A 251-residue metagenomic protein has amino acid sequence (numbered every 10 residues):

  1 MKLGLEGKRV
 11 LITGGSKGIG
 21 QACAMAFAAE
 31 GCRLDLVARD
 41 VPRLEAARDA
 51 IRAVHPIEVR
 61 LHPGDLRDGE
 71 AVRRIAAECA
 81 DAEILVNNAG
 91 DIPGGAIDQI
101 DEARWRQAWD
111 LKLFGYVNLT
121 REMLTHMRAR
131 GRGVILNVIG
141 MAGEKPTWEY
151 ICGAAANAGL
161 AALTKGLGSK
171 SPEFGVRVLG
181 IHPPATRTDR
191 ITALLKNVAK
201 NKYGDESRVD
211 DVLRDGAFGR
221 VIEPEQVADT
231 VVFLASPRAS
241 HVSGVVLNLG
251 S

Functional and structural regions predicted by a protein language model:
R9, S16-G18: Conserved glycine-rich cofactor-binding loop
A96-I97, R104-W109, V212: Substrate-binding pocket helix/loop in short-chain dehydrogenase/reductase
D98, K145-I151, E173-F174, G219 (+1 more regions): Active-site loop immediately N-terminal to the catalytic Tyr-X3-Lys motif of short-chain dehydrogenase/reductase
V117, F218-L249: C-terminal substrate-recognition "lid" of short-chain dehydrogenase/reductases
T120, A156: Active-site helix of classical SDR
T125, S169-K170, S240: Alpha-helical segment proximal to the catalytic Tyr-Lys
P172, R177, V242-G244: Short, small/polar-rich loop/turn modules that mediate ligand/substrate recognition or access, typified
